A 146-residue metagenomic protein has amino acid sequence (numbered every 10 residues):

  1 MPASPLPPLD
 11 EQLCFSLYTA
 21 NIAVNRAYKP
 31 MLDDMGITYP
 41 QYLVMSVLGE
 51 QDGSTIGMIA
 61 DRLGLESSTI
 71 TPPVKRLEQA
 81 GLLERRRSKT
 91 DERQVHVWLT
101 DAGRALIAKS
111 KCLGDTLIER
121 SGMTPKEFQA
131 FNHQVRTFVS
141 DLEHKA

Functional and structural regions predicted by a protein language model:
M1-M35, Q129-A130, T137, L142: N-terminal leader segment of winged-helix/HTH proteins
Q12, L43, Q94: Amphipathic alpha-helical recognition patches that constitute DNA-binding helices
F15, I22-E66: N-terminal helix-turn-helix DNA-binding core of bacterial DNA-binding proteins
N25, K75-H133: Charged, amphipathic alpha-helical coiled-coil/dimerization segments
P30, D34, E50, R76 (+4 more regions): Conserved amphipathic alpha-helical interaction elements at protein-protein interfaces in regulatory, energy-coupling
I56-G57, S68, K75, V95: Residues within helix-turn-helix
